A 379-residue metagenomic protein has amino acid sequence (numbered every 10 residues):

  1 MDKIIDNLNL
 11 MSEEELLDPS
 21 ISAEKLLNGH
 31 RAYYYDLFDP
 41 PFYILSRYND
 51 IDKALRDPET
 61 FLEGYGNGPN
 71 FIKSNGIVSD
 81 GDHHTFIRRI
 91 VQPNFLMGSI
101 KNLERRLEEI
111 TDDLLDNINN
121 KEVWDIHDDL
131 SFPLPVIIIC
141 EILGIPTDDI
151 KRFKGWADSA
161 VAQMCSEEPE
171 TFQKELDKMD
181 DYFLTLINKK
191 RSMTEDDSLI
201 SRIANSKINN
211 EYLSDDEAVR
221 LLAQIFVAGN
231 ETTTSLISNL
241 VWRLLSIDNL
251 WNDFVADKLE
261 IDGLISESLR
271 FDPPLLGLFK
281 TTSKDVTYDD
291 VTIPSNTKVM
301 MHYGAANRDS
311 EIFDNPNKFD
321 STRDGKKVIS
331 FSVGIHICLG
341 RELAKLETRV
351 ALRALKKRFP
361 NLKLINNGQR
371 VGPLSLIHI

Functional and structural regions predicted by a protein language model:
M1-H378: Cytochrome P450
